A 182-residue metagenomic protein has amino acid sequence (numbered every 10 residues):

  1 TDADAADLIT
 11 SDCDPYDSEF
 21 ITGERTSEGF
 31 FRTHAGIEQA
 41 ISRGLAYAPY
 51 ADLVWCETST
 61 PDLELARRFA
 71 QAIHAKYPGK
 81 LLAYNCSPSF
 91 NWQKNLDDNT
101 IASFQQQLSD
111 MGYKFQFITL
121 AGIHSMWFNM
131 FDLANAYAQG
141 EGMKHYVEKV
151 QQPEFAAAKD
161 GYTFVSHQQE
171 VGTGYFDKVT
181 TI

Functional and structural regions predicted by a protein language model:
T1-Y84, P88-F117, F131, N135 (+1 more regions): Alpha/beta enzyme core
N99-I182: Conserved alpha/beta catalytic core and glycan-binding cleft of carbohydrate-active enzymes
